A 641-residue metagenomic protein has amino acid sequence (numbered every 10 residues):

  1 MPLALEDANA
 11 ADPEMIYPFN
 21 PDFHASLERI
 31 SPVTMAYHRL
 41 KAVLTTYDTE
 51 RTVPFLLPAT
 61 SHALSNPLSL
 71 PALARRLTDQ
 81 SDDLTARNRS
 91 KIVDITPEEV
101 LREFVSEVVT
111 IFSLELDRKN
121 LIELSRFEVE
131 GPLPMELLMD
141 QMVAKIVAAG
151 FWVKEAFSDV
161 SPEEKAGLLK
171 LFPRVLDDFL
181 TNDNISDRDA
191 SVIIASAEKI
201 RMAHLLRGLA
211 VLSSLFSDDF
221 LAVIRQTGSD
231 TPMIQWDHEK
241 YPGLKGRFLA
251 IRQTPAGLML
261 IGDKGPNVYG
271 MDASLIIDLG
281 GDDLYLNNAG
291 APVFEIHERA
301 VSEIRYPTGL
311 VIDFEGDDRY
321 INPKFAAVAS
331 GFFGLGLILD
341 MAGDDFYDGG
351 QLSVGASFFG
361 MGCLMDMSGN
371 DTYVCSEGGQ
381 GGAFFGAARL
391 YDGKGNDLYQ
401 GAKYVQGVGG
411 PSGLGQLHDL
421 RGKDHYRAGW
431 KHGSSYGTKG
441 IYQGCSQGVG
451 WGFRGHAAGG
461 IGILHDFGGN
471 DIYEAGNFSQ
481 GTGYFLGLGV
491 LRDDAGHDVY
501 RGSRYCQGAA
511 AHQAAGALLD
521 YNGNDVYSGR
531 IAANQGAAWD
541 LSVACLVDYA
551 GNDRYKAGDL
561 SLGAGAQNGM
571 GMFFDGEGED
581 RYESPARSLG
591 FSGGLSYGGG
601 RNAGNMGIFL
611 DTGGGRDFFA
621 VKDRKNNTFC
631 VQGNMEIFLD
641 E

Functional and structural regions predicted by a protein language model:
M1-K264: Terminal non-domain segments
L212-D313, D317, G460, L464-D466 (+1 more regions): N-terminal segments that cap or nucleate solenoid repeat domains
Q235, N288-S302, V328-A329, V354-G355 (+9 more regions): Acidic/polar low-complexity surface segments
G246, T254-Y269, A273, D282-N288 (+11 more regions): Glycine- and aspartate-rich repeat motifs characteristic of hemolysin/RTX-like Ca2+-binding segments in secreted
G257-I261, A273-L279, E303, P307-E315 (+12 more regions): Well-ordered beta-strand segments characteristic of repetitive beta-sheet solenoids
L286-N287, I321-F325, D348-L352, V374-G378 (+11 more regions): Short glycine/acidic-rich loop motifs that flank beta-strands on beta-rich extracellular proteins
Y500-D575, D580-S588: Eukaryotic tandem repeat interaction scaffolds
F618-F619, K625-E641: Blade-level signature of beta-propeller repeat domains, shared across WD40, Kelch, NHL, RCC1 and BNR/Asp-box propellers
